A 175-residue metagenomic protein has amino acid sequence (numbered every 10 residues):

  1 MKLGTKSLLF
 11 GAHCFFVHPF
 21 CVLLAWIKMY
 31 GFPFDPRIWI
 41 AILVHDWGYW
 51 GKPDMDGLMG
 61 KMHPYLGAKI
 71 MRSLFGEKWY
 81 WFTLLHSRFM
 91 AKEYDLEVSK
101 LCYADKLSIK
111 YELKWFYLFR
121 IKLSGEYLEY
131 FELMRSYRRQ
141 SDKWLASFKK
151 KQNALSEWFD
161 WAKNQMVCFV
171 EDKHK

Functional and structural regions predicted by a protein language model:
K2-P36, V44, G48, D54-M55 (+1 more regions): Divalent metal-dependent phosphate-bond-processing catalytic cores, especially two-metal-ion Mg2+/Mn2+ enzymes that act
C21-I27, K61-L74: An active-site-proximal "capping" alpha-helix that borders the catalytic cofactor pocket
F34-D35, G76-K78: Membrane-helix interface segments
I40-I42, K69: Contiguous, well-ordered alpha-helical segments that form the cores/surfaces of helical PPI scaffolds
A41, F82-H86: Short acidic/histidine-centered micro-motifs embedded in hydrophobic/aromatic stretches that mark compact functional
D54-M62: Short coil/turn segments at secondary-structure boundaries
